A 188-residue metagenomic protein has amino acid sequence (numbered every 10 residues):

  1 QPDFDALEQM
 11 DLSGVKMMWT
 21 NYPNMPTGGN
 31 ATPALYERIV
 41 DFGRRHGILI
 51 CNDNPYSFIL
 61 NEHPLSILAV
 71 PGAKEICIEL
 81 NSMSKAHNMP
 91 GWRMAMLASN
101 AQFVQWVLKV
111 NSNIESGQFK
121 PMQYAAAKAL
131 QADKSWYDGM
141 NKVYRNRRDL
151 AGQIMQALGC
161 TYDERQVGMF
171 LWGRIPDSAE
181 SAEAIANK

Functional and structural regions predicted by a protein language model:
Q1-K188: PLP-dependent class I/II
